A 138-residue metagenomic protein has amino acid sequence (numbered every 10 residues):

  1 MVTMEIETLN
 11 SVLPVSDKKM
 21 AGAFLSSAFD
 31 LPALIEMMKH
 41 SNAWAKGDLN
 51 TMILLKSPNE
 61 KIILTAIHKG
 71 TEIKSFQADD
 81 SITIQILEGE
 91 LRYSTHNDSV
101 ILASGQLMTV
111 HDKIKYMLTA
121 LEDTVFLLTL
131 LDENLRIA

Functional and structural regions predicted by a protein language model:
M1-N59: A short, N-terminal "cap"/entry segment at the start of jelly-roll beta-barrel domains of the cupin/DSBH fold
K46-D48, P58-A78: Conserved short histidine dyad/triad with adjacent acidic residue
K69, D79-R92, H96: Glycine- and acidic-residue-biased ligand/ion/polar-headgroup-sensing regions
T71-I73, L107-M108, D112-M117: Histidine-centered metal-chelating micro-motifs
L87-E88, A103-S104, E122: A cytosolic small-molecule/anion-sensing beta-strand core signal
H96-D112: Short acidic-glycine-tyrosine-enriched beta hairpin
D112-R136: Ligand-binding loop in jelly-roll beta-barrel domains
